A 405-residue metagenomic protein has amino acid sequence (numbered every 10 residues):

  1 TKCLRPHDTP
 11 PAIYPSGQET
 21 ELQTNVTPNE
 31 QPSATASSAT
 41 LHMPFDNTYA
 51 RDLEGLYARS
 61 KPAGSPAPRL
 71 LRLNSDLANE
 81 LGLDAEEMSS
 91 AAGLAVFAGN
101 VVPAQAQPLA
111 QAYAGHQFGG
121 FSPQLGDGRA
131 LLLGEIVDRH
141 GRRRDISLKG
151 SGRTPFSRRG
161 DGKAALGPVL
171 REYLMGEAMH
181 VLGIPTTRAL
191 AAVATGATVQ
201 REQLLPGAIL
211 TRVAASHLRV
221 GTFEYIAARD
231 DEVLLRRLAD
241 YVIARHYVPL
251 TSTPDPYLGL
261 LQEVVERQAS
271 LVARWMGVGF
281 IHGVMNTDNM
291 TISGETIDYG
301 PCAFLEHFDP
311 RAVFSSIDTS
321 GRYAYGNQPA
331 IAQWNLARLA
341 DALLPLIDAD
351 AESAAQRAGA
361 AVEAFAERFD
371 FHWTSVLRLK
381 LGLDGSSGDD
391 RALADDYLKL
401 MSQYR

Functional and structural regions predicted by a protein language model:
L22-A112, T319-R405: Regulatory N- and C-terminal appendages and interdomain linkers associated with kinase/kinase-like NTP transferase
A67-L70, D76-M88, G93, F97-S252 (+2 more regions): Conserved ATP-binding subdomain of kinase catalytic cores across diverse folds
P168-V169, T198-H282, S293-S387: ATP-dependent phospho-/nucleotidyl transfer catalytic cores
M285: Hydrophobic HxD+1 residue recognition
